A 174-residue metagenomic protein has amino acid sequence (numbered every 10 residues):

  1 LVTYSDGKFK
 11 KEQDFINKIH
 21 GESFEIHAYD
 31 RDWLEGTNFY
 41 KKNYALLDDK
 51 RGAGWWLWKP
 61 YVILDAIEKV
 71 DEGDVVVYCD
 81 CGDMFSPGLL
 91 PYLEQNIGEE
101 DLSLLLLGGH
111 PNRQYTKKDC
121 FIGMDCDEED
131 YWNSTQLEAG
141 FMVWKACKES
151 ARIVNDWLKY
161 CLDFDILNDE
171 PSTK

Functional and structural regions predicted by a protein language model:
L1-K174: Glycosyltransferase catalytic domains, chiefly GT-A lineage
